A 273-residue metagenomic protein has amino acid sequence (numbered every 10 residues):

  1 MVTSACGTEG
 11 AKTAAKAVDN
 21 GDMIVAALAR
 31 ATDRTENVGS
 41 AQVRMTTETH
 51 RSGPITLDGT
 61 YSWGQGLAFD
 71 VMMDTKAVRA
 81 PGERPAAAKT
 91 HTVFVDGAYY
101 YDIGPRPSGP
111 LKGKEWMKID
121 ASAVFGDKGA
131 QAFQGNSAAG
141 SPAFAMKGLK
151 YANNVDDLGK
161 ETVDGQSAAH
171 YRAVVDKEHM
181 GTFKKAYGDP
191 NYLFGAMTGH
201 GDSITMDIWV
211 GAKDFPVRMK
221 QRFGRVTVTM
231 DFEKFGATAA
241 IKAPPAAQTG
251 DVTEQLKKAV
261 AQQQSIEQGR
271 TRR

Functional and structural regions predicted by a protein language model:
V2-A5: C-terminal motif of bacterial Sec signal peptides marking the signal peptidase cleavage site
G7-R273: Subset-of-secretome marker
